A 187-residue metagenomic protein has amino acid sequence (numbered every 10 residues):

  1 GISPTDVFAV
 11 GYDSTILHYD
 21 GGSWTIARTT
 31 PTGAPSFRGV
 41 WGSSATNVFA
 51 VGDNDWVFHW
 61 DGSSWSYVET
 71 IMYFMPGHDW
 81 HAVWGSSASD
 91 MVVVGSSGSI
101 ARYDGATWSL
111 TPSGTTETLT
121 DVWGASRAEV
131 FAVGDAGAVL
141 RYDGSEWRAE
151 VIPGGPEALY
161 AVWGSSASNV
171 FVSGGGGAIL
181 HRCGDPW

Functional and structural regions predicted by a protein language model:
G1-W187: Residue-level hotspots at or immediately adjacent to binding/recognition sites across diverse folds
